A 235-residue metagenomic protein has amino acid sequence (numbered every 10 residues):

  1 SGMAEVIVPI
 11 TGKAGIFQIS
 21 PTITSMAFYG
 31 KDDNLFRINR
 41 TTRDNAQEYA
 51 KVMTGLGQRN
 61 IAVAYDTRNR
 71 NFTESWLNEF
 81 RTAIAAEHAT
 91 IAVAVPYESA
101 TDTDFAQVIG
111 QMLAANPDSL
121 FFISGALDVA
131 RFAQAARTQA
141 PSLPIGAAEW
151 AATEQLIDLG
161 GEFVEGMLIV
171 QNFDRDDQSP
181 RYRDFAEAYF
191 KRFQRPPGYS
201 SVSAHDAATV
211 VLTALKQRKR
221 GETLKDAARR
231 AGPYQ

Functional and structural regions predicted by a protein language model:
S1-Q235: Extracytosolic ligand-binding ectodomains
